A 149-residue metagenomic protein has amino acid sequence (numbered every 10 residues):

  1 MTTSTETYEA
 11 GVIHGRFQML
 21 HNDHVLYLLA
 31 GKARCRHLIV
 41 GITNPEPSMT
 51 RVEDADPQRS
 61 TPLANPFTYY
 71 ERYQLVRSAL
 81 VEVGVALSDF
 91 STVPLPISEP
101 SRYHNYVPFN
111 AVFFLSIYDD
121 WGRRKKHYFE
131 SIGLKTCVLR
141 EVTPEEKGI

Functional and structural regions predicted by a protein language model:
M1-I149: Nucleotidyltransferase catalytic core that binds NTPs
